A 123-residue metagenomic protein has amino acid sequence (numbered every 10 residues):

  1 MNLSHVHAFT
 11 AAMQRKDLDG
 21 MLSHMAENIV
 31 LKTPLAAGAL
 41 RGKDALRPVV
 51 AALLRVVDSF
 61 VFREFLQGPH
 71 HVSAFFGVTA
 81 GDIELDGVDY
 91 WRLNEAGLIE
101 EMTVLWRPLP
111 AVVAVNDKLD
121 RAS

Functional and structural regions predicted by a protein language model:
M1-S123: C-terminal and inter-domain tail/linker signature
